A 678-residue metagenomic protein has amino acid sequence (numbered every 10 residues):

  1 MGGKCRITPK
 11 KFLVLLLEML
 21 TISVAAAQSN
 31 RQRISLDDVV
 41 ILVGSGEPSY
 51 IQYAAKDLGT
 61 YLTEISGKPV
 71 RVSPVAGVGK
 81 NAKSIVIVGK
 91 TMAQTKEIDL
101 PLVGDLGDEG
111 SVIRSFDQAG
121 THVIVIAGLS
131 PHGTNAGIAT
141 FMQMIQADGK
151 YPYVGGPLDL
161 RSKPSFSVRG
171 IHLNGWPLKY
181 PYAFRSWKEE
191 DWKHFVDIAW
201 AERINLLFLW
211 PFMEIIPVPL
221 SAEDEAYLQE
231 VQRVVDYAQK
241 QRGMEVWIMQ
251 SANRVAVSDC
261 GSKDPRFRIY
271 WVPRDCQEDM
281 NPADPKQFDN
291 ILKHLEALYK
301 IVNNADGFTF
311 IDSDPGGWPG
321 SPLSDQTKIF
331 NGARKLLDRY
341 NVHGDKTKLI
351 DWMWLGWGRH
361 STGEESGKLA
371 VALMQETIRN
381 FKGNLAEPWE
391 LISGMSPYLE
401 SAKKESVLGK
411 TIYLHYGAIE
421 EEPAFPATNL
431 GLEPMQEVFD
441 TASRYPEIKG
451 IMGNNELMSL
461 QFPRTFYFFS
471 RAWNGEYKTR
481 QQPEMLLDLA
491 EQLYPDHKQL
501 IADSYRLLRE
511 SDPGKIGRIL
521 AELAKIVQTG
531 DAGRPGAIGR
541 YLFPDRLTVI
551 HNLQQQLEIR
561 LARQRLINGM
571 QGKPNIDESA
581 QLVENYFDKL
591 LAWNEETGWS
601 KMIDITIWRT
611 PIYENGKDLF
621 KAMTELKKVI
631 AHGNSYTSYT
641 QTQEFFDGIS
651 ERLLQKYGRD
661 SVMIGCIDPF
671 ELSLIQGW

Functional and structural regions predicted by a protein language model:
G2-L16: Bacterial N-terminal signal peptides that target proteins for export
V14-M19, A25-A119, Y151, G155-D159: Acidic, contiguous N-terminal accessory segments
G46-P48, T91-A93, P131-H132, L178 (+2 more regions): Short, glycine-/Ser/Thr-/acidic-enriched flexible segments
G46-Y50, M92-T95, P177-Y180, P315-P319 (+1 more regions): Short acidic, S/G/P-rich loop/turn micro-motifs used as interaction or catalytic elements
A54-D57, Y61, V103-K286, N303-N304: Feature activates predominantly on carbohydrate-active enzymes
V70-S73, Q146-K150, N174, N205-L207 (+8 more regions): Catalytic-core regions of glycoside hydrolase
E476-W678: Catalytic domains of carbohydrate-active enzymes that cleave complex glycans
